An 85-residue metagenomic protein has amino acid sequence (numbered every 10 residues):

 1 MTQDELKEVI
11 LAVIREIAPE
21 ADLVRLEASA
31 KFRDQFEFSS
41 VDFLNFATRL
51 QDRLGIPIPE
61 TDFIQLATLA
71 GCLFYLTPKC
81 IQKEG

Functional and structural regions predicted by a protein language model:
T2-F38, F46, R53, P57-G85: Phosphopantetheine-dependent thiolation modules in NRPS/PKS and related acyl-activating systems
D42: Two-component histidine kinase catalytic core, primarily the HATPase_c
